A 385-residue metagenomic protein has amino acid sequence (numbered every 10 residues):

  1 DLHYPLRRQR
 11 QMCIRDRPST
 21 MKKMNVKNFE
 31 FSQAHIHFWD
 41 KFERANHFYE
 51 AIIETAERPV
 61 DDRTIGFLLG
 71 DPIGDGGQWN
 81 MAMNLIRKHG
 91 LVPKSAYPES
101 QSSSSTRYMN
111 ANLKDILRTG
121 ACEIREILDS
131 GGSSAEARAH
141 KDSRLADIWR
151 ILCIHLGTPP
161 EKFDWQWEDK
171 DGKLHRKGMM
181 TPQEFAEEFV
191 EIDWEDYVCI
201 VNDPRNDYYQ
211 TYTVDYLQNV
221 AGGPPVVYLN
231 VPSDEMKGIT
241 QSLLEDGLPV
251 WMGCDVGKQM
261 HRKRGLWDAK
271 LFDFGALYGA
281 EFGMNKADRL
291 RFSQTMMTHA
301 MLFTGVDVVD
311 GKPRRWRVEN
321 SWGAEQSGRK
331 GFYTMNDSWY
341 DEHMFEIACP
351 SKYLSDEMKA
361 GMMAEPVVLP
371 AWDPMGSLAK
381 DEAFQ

Functional and structural regions predicted by a protein language model:
D1, G70-I73, L290-Q294: Alpha-helix capping and helix-loop boundary segments enriched in small/acidic/polar residues
D1-R10, I14: Single conserved hydrophobic/aromatic residue that forms the stacking wall/gate of nucleotide- or nucleobase-binding
Q11, R15-V250, W316, G323 (+2 more regions): Active-site nucleophile-adjacent alpha helix/oxyanion-hole segment immediately C-terminal to the catalytic cysteine
G76, S293-M297, K312: Short, well-ordered coil↔helix boundary/capping segments
P224-T298: Long, positively charged binding patches that form subdomain-scale interaction surfaces for polyanionic ligands
T304, V309, R314-Q385: Conserved catalytic-core surface of thiol
